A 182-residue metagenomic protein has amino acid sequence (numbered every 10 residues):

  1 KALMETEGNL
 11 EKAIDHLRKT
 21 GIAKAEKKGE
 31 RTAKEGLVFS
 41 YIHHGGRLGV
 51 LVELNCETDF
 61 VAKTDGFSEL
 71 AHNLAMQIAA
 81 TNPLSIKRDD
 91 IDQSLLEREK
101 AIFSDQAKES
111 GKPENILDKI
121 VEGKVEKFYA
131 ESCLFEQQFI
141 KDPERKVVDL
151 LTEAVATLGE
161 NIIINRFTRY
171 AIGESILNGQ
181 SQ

Functional and structural regions predicted by a protein language model:
K1-Q182: N-terminal assembly/interaction segments in proteins that build large macromolecular machines
